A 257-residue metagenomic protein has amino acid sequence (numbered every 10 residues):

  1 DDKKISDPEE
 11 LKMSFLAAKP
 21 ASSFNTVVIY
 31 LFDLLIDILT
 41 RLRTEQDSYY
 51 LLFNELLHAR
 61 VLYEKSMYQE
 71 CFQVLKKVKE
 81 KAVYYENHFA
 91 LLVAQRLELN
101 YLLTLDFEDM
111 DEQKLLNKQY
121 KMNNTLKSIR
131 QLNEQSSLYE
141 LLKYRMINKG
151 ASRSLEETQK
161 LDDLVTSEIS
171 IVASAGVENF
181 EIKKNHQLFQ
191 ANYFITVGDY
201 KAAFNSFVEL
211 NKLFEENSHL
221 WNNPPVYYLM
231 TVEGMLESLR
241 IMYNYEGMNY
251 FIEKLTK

Functional and structural regions predicted by a protein language model:
D1-M67, L103: Intrinsically disordered, low-complexity protein-interaction/activation regions
V28-D33, S66-K76, F107-Q119, A151-S170 (+2 more regions): Helix-turn-helix repeat elements of alpha-solenoid scaffolds
L42-Q46, A82-Y85, T125-Q131, E168-F180 (+2 more regions): Flexible helix-coil transition and linker loops at the boundaries of alpha-helical arrays
E45-F53, L92-V93, L99, L132-S136 (+3 more regions): Start-of-helix signal in alpha-solenoid helical-repeat scaffolds, especially tetratricopeptide repeats
L57-E64, R96-L105, S137-L155, K184-D199 (+1 more regions): Tandem amphipathic alpha-helical repeat scaffolds
V78-F107, K212-V226: Short, charge-rich amphipathic alpha-helical segments embedded in non-transmembrane helical bundles/solenoids
N100, T104-L141: Flexible loop and strand-edge segments within Gram-negative outer membrane beta-barrel domains
N179-K257: Long, internal scaffold/assembly segments composed of regular secondary structure
